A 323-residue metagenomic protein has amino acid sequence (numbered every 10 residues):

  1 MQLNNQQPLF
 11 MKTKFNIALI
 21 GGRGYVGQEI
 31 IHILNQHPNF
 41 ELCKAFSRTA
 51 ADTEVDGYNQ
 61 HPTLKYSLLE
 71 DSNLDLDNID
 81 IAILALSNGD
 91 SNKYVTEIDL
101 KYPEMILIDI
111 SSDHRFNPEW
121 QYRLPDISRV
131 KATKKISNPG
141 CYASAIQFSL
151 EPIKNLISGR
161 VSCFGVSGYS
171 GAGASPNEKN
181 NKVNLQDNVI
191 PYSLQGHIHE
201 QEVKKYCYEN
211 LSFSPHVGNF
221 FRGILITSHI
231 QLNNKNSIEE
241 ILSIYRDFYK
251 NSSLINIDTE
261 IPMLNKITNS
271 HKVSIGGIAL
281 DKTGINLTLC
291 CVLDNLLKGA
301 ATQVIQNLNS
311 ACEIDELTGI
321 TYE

Functional and structural regions predicted by a protein language model:
Q2-Y192, I278-T283, T318, E323: N-terminal Rossmann-like NAD(P) cofactor-binding subdomain of oxidoreductases, focused on the glycine-rich
Y25, C141-S144, F148, L194-E202 (+3 more regions): Conserved active-site and cofactor/substrate-binding residues in soluble primary-metabolism enzymes
I31, Q147-K154, E200-K204, L242 (+2 more regions): Predominant activation on well-ordered alpha-helical scaffold segments within soluble catalytic domains
I33, H37, L156, Y206 (+4 more regions): Change "in soluble alpha/beta enzymes" to "in soluble alpha/beta proteins
T133, G223-T227, N286-T288: Short, solvent-exposed beta-strand edge segments and adjacent coil->beta transition regions
Q195-I257: C-terminal substrate-binding/catalytic lobe of Rossmann-fold NAD(P)-dependent dehydrogenases
I230-N234, I238-E323: C-terminal active-site/capping subdomain that shapes the small-molecule cofactor and substrate pocket of enzyme
